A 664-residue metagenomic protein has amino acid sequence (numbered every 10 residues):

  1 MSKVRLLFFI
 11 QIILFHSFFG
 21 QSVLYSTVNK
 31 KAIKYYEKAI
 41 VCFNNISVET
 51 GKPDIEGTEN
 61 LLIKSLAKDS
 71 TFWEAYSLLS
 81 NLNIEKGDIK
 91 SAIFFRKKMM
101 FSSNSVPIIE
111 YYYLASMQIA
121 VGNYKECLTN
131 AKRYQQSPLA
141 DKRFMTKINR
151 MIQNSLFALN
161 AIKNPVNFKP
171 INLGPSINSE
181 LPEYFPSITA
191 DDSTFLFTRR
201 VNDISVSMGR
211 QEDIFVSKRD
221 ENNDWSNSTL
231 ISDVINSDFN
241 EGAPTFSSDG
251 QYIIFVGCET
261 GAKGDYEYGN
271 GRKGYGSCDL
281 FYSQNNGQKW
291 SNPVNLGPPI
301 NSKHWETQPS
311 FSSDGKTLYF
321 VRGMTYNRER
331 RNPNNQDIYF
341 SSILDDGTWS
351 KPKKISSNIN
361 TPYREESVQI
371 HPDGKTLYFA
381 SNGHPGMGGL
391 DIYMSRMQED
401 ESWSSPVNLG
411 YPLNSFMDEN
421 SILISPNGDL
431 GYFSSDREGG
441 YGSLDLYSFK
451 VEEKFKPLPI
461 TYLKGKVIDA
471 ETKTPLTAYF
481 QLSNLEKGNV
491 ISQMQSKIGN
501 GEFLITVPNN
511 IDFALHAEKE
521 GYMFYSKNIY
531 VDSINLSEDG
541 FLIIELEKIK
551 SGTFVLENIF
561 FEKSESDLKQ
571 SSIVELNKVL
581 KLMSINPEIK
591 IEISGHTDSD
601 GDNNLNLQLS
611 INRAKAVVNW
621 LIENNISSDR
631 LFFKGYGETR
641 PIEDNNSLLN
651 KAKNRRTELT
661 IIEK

Functional and structural regions predicted by a protein language model:
K30-I33, L78, E85, I109 (+6 more regions): Short, conserved micro-motifs composed of acidic
S381, P385-G388, S594-K664: Periplasmic OmpA-like peptidoglycan-binding domain that tethers envelope proteins to the cell wall
E486-E502: Short, acidic Ser/Thr/Gly-rich low-complexity loop/linker segments typical of extracellular and cell-surface proteins
G501, I511-G521: A short, solvent-exposed beta-strand micro-motif common in secreted/extracellular proteins
E520-I543: Structured interaction patches on ligand/partner-binding surfaces of diverse proteins
K548-I589, T597-L605: Short, solvent-exposed beta-strand/turn patches at coil↔beta or beta↔helix junctions that act as interaction loops
